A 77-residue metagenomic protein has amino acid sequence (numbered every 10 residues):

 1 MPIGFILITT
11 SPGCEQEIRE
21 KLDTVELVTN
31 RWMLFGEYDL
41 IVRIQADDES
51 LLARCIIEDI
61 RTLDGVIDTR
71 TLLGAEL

Functional and structural regions predicted by a protein language model:
M1-L77: A compositional/biophysical signature of low hydrophobicity enriched in polar/charged and small residues
